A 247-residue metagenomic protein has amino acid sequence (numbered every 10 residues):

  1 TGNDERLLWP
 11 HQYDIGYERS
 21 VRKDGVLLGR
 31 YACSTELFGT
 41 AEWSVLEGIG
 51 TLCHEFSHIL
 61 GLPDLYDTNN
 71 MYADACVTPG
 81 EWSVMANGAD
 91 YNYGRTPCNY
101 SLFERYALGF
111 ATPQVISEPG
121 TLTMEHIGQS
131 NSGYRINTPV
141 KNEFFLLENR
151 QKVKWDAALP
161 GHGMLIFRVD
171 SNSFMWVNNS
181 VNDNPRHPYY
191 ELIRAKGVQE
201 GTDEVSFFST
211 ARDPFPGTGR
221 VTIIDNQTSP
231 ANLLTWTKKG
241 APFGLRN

Functional and structural regions predicted by a protein language model:
T1-L159, D170-F174: Extracellular hydrolytic enzyme modules, especially secreted metalloproteases of the metzincin/thermolysin-like class
H126-N247: Extracellular low-complexity, Gly/Ser/Thr-rich intrinsically disordered linkers and protease-sensitive activation/hinge
